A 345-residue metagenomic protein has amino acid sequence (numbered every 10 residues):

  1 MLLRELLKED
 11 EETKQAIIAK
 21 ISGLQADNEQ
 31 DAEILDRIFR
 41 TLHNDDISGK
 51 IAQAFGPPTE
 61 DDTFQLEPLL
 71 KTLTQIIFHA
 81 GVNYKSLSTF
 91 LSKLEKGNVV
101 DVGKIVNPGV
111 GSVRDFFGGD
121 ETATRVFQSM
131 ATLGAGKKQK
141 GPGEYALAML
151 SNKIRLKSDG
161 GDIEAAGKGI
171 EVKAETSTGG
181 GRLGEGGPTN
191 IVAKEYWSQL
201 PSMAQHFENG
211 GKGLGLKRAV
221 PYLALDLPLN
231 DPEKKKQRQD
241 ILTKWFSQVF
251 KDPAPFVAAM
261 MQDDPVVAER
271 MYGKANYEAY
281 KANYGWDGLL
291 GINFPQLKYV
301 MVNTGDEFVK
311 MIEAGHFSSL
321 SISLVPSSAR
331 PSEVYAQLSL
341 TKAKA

Functional and structural regions predicted by a protein language model:
M1-D10, Q15: Enriched but not universal
E5, E9, E144, E171: Acidic-residue sensor for enzyme active/binding pockets
K20-G23, D27-D159, K168, A174-A345: Short, positively charged
